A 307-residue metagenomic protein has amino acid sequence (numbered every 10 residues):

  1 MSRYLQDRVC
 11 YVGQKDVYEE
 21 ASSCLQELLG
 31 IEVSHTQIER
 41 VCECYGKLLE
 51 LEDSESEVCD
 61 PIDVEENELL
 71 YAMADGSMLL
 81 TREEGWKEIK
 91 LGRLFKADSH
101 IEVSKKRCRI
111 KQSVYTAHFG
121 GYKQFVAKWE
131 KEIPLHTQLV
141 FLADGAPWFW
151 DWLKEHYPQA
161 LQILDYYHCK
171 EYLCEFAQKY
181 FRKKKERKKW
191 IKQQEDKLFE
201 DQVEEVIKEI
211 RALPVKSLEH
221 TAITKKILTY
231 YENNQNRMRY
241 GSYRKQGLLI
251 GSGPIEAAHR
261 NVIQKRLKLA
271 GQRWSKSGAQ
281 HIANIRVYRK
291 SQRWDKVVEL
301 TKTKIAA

Functional and structural regions predicted by a protein language model:
M1-A307: Catalytic center-proximal scaffold of phosphoryl-transfer enzymes
